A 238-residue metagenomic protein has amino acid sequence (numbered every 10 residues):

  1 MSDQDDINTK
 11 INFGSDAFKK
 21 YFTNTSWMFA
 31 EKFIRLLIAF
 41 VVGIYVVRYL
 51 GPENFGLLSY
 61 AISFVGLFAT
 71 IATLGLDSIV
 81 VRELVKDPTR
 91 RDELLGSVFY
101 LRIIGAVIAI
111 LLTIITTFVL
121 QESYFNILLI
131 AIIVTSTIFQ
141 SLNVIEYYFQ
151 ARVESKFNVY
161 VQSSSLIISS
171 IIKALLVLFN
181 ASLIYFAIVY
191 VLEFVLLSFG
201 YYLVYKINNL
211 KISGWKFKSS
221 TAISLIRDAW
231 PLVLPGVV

Functional and structural regions predicted by a protein language model:
S2-A17, Y21, K156, L183-A187 (+1 more regions): Interhelical loop/hinge segments that connect adjacent transmembrane helices in multipass membrane
D3, A17-D77, I110, I114 (+4 more regions): Signature of the first transmembrane helix
I11-K20, L50-N54, F68-I103, Q150-F157: Transmembrane-helix boundary and interhelical linker motifs in polytopic inner-membrane proteins
S15, V47-A61, K86-S97, I108-I138 (+4 more regions): Membrane-interface helix-capping segments at transmembrane helix termini in multi-pass transporters
K19, T23, W27, G96 (+8 more regions): Alpha-helical transmembrane segments of integral membrane proteins
G43-I44, D77-R82, N143-E146, Q150 (+2 more regions): Interfacial helix-capping/hinge residues at the ends of transmembrane alpha-helices
L67, I71, I103, V107 (+8 more regions): Alpha-helical transmembrane segments of multi-pass membrane proteins
I130-V134, Y160-I207, S224-D228: Hydrophobic alpha-helical transmembrane segments
